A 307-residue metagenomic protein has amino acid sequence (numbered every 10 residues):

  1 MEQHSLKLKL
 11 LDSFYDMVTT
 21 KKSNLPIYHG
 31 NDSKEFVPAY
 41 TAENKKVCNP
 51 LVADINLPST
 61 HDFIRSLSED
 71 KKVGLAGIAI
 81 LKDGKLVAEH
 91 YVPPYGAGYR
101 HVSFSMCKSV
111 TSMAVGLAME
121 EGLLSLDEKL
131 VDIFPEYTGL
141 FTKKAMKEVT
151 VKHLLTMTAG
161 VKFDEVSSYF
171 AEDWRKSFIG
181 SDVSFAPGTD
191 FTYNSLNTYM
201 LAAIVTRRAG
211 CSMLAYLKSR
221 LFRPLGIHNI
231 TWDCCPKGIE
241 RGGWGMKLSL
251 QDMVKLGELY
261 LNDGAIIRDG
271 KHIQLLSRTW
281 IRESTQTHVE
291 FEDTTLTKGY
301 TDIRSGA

Functional and structural regions predicted by a protein language model:
M1-G96, E120-L124: N-terminal leader/targeting segments and the immediately adjacent pre-domain N-terminus
H61-I64, G116, V131, K152-L155 (+8 more regions): Non-transmembrane alpha-helical segments in soluble domains of secreted/periplasmic/extracellular proteins
G84, V102-D127, L154, L201-V205 (+1 more regions): Active-site SXXK
G96, D182-P187, N197-Y199, C235-G242: Flexible glycine/proline-enriched surface loops and loop-helix/loop-strand junctions
V102, E121-A159, G180, A209-L248: Active-site helix/loop module of the DD-peptidase/beta-lactamase fold, centered on the serine-lysine SxxK catalytic
F104, F191-Y193: Catalytic tyrosine of NAD(P)H-dependent dehydrogenase/reductases that use a Tyr as the general acid/base
G122-L126, F163-E165, T206-K218, G264-S277: Structural helix-adjacent loops and short alpha-helical linkers that scaffold large soluble proteins
A215, I230-A307: Penicillin-binding protein/beta-lactamase superfamily catalytic region
